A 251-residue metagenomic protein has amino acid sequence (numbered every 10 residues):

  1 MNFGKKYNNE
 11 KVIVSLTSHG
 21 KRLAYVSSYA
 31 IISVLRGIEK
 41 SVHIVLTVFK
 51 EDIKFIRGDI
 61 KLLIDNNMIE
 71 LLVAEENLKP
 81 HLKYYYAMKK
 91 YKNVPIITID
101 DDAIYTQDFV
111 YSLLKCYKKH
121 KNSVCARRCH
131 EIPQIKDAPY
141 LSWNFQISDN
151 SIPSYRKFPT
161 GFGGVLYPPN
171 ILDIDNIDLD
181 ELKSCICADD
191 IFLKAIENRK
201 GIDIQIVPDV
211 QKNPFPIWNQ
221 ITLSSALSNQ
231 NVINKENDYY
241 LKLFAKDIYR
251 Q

Functional and structural regions predicted by a protein language model:
M1, Y7-I13, V26, A30 (+1 more regions): C-terminal catalytic/acceptor-binding lobe
K11, S41-H43, P95, D203: Residues at the starts of beta-strands that form the adenosine-phosphate
L16-S28, K50: Active-site beta-to-alpha loop of glycosyltransferases that engages the nucleotide-sugar donor
R22-Y25, E75-L82, I186: A short, glycine-/small-residue-rich helix N-cap motif at loop->alpha-helix starts within glycosyltransferase
Y29-V42: Short, acidic, metal-binding catalytic loop of nucleotide-sugar glycosyltransferases
T47-V94: Active-site-proximal specificity loops/subdomain of glycosyltransferases
A87, I104-D180: Conserved catalytic core of nucleotide-sugar-dependent glycosyltransferases
N93-I104: Short beta-strand-to-loop acidic/aromatic patch adjacent to the donor-nucleotide binding site
